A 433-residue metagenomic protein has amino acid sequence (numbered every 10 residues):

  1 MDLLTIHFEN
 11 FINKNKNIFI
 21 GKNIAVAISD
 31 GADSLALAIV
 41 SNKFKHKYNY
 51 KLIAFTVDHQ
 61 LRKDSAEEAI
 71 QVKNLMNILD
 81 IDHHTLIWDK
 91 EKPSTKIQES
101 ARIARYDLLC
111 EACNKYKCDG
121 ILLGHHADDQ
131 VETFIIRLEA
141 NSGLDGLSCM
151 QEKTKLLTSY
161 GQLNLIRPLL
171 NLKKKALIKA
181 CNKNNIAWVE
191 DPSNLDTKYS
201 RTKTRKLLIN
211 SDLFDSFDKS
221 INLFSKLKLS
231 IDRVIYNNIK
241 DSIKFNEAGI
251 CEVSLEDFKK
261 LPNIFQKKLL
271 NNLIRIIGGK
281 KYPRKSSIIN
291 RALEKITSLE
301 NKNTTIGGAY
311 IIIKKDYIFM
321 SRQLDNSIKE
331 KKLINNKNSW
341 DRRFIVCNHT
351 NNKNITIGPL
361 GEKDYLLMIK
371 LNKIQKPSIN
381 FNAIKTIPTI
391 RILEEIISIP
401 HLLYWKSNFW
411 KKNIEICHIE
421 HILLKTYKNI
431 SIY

Functional and structural regions predicted by a protein language model:
M1-I209: Core alpha/beta nucleotide-donor-binding catalytic domains of modification enzymes
L3-D33, K51-I53, V57, W88-P93 (+5 more regions): AMP-forming adenylation/ATP pyrophosphatase catalytic core
L123, P192, D196, S216 (+2 more regions): Short, surface-exposed helix-loop/turn micro-motifs enriched in polar/charged residues
Q130, S216, F265-L269: Residue-level detector of well-ordered alpha-helical segments, enriched for hydrophobic/aromatic packing positions
N194-T202, D218-L227: Internal, active-site/partner-interface "lid" segment
S211-K219: Inter-helical turn/loop segments and adjacent helix faces that build the functional surface of alpha-helical bundle
